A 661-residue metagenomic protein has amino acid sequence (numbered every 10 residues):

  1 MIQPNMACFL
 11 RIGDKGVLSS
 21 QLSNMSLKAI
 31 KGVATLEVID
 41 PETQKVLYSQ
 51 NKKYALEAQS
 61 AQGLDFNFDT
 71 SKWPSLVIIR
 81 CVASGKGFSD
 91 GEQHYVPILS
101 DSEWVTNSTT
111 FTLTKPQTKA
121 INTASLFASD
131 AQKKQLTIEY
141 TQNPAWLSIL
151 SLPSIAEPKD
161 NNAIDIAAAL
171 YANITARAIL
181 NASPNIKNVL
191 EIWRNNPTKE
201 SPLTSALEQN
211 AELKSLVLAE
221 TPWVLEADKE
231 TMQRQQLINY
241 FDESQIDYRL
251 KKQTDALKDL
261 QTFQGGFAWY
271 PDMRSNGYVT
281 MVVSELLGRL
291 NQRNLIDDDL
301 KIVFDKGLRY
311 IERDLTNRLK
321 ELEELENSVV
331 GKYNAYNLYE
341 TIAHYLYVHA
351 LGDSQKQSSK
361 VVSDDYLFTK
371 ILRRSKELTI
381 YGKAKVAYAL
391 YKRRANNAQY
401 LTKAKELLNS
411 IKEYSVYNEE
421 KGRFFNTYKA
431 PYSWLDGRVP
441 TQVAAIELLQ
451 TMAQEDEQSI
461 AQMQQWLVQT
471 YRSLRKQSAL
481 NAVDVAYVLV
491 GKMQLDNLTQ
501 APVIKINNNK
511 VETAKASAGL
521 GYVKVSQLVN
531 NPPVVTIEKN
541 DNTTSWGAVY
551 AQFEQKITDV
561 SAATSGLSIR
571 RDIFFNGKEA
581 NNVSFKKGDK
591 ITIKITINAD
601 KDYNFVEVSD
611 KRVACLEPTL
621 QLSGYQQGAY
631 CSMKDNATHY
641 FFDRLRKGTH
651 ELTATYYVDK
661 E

Functional and structural regions predicted by a protein language model:
M1-M6, G547-T592, N598, Y625-D635: Edge strands and adjacent loops of beta-rich recognition modules
I2, D40-N51, S60, L620-L622 (+1 more regions): Short beta-strand and strand-turn-strand segments in soluble, beta-rich domains
C8-D541: Large, well-folded core regions of big proteins
D14-N24, F585-N604: Short beta-strand elements of extracellular/lumenal beta-sandwich folds
S20, A445, V485, I595 (+3 more regions): Hydrophobic, well-ordered secondary-structure elements that form the walls of internal hydrophobic environments
S23-A29, S71-W73, K86, T596-N604 (+2 more regions): Short solvent-exposed strand-capping/beta-turn motif centered on an Asx-Ser/Thr pair
G63-F68, R644-E661: Low-complexity, intrinsically disordered segments enriched in Ser/Thr together with acidic residues
N604-G648: Intrinsically disordered, low-complexity Ser/Thr/Gly-rich stretches
